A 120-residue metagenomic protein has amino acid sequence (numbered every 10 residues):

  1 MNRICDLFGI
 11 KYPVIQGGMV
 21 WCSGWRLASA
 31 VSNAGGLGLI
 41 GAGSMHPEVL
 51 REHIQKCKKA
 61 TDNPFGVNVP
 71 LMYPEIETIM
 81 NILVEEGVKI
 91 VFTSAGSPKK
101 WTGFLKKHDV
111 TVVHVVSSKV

Functional and structural regions predicted by a protein language model:
M1-V120: Active-site entrance/lid segments in N-terminal catalytic domains of soluble metabolic enzymes
